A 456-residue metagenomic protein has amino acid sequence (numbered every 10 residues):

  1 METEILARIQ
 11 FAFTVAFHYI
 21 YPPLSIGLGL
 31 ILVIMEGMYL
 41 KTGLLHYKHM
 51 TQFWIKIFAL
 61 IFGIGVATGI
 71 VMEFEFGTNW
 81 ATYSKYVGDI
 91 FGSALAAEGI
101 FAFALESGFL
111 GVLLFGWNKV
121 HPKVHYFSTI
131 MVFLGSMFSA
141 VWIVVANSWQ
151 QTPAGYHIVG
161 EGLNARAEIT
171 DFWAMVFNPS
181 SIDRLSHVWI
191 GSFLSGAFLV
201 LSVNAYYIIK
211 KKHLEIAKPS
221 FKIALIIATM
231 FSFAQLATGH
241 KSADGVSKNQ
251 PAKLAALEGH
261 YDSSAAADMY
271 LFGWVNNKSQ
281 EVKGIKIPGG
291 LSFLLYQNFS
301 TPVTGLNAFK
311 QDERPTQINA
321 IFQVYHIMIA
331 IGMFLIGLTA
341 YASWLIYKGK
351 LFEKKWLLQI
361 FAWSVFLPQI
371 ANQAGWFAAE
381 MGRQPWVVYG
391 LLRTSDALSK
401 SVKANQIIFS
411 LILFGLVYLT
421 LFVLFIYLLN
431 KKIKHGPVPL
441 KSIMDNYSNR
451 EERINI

Functional and structural regions predicted by a protein language model:
M1-I456: Polytopic transmembrane helical bundles with strong interfacial aromatic enrichment
